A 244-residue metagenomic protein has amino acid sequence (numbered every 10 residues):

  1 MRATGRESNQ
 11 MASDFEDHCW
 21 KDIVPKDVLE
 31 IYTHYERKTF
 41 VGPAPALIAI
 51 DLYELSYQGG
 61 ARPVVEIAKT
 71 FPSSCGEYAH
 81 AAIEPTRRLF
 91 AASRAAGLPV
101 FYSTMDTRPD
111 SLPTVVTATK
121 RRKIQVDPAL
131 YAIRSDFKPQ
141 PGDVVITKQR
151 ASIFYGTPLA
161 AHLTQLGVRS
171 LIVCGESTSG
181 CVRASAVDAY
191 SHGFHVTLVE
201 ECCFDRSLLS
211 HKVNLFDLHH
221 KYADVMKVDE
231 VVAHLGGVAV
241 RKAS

Functional and structural regions predicted by a protein language model:
R2-A46, L55-P63, A91-A96, T119-S244: Active-site-adjacent betaalpha module
I48-I50: Short hydrophobic beta-strand that contains or immediately precedes a catalytic carboxylate
L52, M105, E201: Active-site loop/turn elements of alpha/beta-hydrolase fold enzymes, especially the short glycine-/histidine-rich
Q58-C75: A solvent-exposed, charged loop/short amphipathic helix patch at secondary-structure junctions
P72-A79, K123: Flexible, glycine- and charge-enriched loops at secondary-structure boundaries
G76, H80-I83, E176-G180: Short, conserved micro-motifs enriched in small and acidic residues
Y78-R108: Von Willebrand factor
F101-Q125, A160-A161: Short, electropositive alpha-helical surface patch
